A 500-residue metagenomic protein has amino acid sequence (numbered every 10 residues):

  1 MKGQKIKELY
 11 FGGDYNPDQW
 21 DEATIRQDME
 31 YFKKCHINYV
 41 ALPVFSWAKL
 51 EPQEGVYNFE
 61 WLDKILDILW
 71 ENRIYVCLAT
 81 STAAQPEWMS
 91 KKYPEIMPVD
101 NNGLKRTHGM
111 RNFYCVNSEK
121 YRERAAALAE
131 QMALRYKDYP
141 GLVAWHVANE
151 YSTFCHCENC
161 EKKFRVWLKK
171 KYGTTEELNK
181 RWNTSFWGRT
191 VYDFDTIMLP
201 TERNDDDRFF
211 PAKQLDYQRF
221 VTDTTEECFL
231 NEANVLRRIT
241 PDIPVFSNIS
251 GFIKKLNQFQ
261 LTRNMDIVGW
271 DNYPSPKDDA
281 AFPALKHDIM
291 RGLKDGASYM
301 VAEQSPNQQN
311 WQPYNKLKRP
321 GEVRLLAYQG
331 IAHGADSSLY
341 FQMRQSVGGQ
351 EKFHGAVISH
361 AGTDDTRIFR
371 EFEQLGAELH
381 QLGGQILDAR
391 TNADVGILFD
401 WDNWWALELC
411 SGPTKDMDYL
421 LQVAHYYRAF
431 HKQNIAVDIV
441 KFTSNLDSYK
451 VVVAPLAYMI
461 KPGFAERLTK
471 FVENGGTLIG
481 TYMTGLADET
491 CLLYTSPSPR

Functional and structural regions predicted by a protein language model:
M1-Y39, Q385: N-terminal carbohydrate-binding accessory modules
K7-L9, H36-N38, N72-V76, D138-V143 (+4 more regions): Short, well-ordered coil/turn segments that N-cap beta-strands
F11-Q19, S46-E60, T107-R124, Y151-F154 (+6 more regions): The substrate-binding groove and active-site-proximal loops of carbohydrate-active enzymes, especially glycoside
W20-F32, S250-F259, P320-A327: Short, acidic/polar
M29-F32, L42-D100, A233-I239: Aromatic-lined substrate-binding rim segments of carbohydrate-active enzymes
N102-I267, D271-L285: Polysaccharide-binding and catalytic clefts of secreted carbohydrate-active enzymes
I197, D242, G251, T262 (+1 more regions): Carbohydrate-binding surfaces of carbohydrate-active enzymes
